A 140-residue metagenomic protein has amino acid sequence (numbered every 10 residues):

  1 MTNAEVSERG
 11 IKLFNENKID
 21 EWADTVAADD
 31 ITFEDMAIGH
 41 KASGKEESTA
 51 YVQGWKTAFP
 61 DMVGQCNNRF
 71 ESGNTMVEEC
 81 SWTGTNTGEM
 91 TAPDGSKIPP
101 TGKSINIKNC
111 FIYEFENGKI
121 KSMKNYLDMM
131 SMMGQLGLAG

Functional and structural regions predicted by a protein language model:
M1-G140: C-terminal and inter-domain tail/linker signature
